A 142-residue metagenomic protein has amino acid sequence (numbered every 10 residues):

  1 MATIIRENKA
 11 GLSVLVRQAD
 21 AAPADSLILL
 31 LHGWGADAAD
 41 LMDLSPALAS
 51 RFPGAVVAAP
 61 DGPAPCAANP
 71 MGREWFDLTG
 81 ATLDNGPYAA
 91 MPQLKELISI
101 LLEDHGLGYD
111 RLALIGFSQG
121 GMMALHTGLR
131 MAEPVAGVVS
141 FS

Functional and structural regions predicted by a protein language model:
M1-A2: Long, largely alpha-helical accessory region at the distal end of helicase-like NTP-driven motors
I5-L107, R111: Serine-hydrolase catalytic machinery in alpha/beta-hydrolase-like enzymes
D110-S142: Primarily recognizes the serine-hydrolase "nucleophile elbow" in alpha/beta-hydrolase and SGNH/GDSL folds
